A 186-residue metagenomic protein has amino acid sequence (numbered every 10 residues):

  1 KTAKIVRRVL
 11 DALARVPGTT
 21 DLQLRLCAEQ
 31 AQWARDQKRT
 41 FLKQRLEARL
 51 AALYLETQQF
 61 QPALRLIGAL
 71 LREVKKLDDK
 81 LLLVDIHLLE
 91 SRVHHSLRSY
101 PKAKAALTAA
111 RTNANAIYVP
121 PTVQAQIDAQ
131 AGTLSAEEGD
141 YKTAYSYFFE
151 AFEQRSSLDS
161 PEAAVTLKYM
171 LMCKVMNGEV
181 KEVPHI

Functional and structural regions predicted by a protein language model:
K1-I186: Extended alpha-helical scaffold regions
